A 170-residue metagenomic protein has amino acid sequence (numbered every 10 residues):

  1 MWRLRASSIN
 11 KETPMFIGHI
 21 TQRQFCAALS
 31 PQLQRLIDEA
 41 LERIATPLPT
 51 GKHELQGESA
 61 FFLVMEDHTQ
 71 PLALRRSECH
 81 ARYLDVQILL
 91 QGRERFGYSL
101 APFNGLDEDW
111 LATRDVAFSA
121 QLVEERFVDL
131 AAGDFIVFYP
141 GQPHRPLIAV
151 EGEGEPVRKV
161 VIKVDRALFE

Functional and structural regions predicted by a protein language model:
M1-P14: Short, Lys/Arg-enriched N-terminal segments with co-localized hydrophobic residues within the first ~10-30 amino acids
E12-G57, A132-D134: Surface/interface-facing alpha-helical segments and adjacent flexible terminal/loop regions used for partner/assembly
G57, A73-D85, P102-D107, L111 (+2 more regions): A short beta-loop-beta micro-motif enriched in histidine and acidic residues
F62-H80, L90-N104: Conserved short histidine dyad/triad with adjacent acidic residue
R82-L84, I88-E94, A112-V116: Glycine- and acidic-residue-biased ligand/ion/polar-headgroup-sensing regions
V86, F135-V137, E153-E170: A short hydrophobic beta-strand segment most commonly corresponding to one strand of the jelly-roll/cupin
R93-F96, P143, A167-L168: Short beta-strand segments in beta-sandwich/barrel cores
D129-A149: Conserved metal-binding segment of the jelly-roll/cupin
